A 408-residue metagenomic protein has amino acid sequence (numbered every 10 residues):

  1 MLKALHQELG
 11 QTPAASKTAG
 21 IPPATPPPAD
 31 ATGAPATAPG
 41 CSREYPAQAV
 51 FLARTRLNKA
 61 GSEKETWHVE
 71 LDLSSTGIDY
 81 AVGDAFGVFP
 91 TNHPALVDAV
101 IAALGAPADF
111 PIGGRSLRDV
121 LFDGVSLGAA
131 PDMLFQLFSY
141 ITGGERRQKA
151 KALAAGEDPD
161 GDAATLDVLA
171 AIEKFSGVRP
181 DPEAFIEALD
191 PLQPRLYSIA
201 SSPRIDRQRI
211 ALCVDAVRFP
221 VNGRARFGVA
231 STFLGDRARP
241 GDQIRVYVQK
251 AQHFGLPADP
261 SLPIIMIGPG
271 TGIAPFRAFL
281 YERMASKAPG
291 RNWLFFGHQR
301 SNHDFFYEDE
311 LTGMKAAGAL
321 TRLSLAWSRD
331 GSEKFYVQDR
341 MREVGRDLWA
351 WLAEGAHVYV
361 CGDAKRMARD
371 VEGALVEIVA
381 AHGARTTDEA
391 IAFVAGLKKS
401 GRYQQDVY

Functional and structural regions predicted by a protein language model:
M1-Y408: FNR-like FAD-binding dehydrogenase module
